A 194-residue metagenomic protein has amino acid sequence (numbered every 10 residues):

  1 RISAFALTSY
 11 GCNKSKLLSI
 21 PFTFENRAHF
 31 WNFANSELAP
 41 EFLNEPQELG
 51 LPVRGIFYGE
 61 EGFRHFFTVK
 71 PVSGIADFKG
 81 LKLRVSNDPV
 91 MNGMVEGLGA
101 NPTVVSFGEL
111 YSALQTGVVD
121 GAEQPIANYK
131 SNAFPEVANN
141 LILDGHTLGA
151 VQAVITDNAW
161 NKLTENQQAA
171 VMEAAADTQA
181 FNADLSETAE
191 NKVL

Functional and structural regions predicted by a protein language model:
R1-H29, L38, N44-L194: N-terminal secretory/targeting leader peptides
N32: Short beta-strand-centered segments that line the small-molecule binding cleft or hinge of alpha/beta clamshell
